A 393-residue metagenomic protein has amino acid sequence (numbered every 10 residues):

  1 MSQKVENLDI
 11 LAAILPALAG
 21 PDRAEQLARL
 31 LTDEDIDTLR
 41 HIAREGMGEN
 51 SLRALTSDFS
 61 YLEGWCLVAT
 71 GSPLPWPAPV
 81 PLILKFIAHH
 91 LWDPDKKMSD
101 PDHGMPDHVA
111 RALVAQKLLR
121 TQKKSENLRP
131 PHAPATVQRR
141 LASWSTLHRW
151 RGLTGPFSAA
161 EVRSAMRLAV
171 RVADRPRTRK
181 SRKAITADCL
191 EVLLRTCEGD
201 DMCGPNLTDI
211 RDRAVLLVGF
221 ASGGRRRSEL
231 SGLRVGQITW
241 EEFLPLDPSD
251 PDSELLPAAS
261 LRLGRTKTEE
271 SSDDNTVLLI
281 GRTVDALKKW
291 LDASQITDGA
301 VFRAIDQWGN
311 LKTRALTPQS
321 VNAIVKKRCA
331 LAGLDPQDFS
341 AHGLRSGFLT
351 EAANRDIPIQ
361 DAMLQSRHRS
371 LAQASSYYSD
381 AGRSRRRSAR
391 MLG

Functional and structural regions predicted by a protein language model:
M1-A19, L392-G393: C-terminal secondary-structure termini that scaffold catalytic or DNA-interacting sites
D37-L52, F59-R179, G199-G204: N-terminal core-binding DNA-recognition domain of tyrosine recombinases/integrases
P156-C197, R265-K267, D306-K312: Flexible interdomain linker/hinge and immediately adjacent N-terminus of the catalytic tyrosine-recombinase domain
E191-R227: Basic, Lys/Arg- and aromatic-enriched nucleic-acid-binding interface segment
L217, L344-R369, R385: C-terminal catalytic core of tyrosine-transesterase DNA break-rejoin enzymes
G219-P257, Q360-L364: Short, charged phosphate-coordinating catalytic segments
D247-L311, Q319-R328: Basic, alpha-helical nucleic-acid-contacting "clamp/cap" segments
S366-M391: Catalytic-site neighborhood detector that most strongly recognizes the C-terminal catalytic loop/helix of tyrosine
